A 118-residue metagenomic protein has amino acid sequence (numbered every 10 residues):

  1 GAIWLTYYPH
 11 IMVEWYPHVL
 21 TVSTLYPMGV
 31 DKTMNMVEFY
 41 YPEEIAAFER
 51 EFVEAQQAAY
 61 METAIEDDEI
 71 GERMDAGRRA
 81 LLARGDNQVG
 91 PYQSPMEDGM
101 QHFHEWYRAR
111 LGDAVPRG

Functional and structural regions predicted by a protein language model:
G1-G118: C-terminal catalytic domain of Rieske-type non-heme iron oxygenases
